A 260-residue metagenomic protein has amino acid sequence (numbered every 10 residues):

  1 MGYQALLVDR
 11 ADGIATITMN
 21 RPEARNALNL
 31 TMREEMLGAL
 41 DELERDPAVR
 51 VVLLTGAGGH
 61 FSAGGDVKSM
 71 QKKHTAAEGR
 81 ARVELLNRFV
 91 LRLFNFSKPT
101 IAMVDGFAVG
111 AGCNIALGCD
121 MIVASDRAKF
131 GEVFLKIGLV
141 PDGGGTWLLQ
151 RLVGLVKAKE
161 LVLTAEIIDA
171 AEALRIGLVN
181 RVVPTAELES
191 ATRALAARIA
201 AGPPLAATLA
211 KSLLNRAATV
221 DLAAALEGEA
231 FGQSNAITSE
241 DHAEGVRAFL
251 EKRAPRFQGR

Functional and structural regions predicted by a protein language model:
M1-A57, L91: Conserved CoA-thioester-binding segment of acyl-CoA-metabolizing enzymes
M1-L6, R247-R260: Terminal low-complexity tails and localization/encapsulation signals of metabolic enzymes
P22, V123-A128, A170, V179-E227 (+2 more regions): C-terminal long alpha-helix characteristic of the crotonase
A48, G56-R92, A108, G138 (+1 more regions): Glycine- (often His-adjacent) and acidic-residue-rich active-site loop that binds/positions the CoA thioester
F89-N95, M103, V109-L163, I176 (+1 more regions): CoA-thioester-processing core
